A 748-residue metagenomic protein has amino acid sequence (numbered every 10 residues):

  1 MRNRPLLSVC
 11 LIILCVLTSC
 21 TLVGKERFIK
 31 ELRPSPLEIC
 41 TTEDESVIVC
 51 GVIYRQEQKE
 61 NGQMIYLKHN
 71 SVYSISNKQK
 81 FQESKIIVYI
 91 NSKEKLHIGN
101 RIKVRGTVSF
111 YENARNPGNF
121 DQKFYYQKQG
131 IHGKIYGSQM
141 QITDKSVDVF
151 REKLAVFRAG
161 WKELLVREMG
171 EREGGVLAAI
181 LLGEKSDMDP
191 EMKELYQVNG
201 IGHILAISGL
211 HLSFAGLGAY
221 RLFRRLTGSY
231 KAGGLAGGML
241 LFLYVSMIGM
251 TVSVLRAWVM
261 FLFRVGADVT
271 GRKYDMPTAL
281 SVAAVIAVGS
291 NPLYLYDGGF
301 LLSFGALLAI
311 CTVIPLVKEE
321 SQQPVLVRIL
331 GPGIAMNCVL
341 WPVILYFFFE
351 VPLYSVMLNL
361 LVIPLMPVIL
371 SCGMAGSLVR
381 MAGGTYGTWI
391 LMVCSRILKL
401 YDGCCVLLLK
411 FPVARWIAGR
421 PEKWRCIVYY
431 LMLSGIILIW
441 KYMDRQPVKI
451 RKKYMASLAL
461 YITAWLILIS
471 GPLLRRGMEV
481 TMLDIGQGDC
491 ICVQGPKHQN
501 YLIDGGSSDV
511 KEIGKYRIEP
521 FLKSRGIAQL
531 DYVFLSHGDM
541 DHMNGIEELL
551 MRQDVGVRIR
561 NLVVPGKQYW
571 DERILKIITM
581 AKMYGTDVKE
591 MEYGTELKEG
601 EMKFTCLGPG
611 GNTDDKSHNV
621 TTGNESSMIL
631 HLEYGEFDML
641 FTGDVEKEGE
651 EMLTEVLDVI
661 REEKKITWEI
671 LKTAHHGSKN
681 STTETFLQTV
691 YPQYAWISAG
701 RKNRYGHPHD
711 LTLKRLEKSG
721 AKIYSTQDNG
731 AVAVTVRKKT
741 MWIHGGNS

Functional and structural regions predicted by a protein language model:
M1-T21: Start-transfer (signal-anchor) and selected internal transmembrane alpha helices of multi-pass inner/ER membrane
V9, D189-V356, C372, G419-R475 (+3 more regions): Hydrophobic alpha-helical transmembrane segments in multi-pass membrane proteins
C15, T21-H203, K515-P520, Q529 (+3 more regions): Membrane-interface helix/helix-cap signal primarily in integral membrane proteins
Y73-S74, S92-T107, F124-Y126, I131 (+4 more regions): Non-globular, low-confidence helical/coil segments that flank catalytic cores
K128-M260, V265, C338, Y532 (+3 more regions): Aromatic-rich juxtamembrane segments at the membrane interface
F150-M169, V176, E184, M192 (+12 more regions): Hydrophobic alpha-helical segments of integral membrane proteins, encompassing both true transmembrane helices
